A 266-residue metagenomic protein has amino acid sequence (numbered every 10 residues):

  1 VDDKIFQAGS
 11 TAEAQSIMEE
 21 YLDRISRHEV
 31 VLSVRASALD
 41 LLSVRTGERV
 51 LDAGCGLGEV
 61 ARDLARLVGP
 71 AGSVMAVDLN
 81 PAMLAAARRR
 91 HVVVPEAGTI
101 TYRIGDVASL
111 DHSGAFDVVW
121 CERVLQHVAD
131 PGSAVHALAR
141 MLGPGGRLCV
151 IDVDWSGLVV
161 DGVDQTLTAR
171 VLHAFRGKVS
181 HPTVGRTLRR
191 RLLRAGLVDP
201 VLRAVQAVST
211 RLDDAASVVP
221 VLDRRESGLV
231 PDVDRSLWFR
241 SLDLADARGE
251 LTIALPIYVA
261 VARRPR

Functional and structural regions predicted by a protein language model:
V1-E48, E59-D63, L67, M83: Conserved class I S-adenosyl-L-methionine
D2-H28, D199-I253: C-terminal helical/coil "lid" or tail adjacent to the Rossmann-like core of SAM-dependent
H28, R147-D213, S227-P231: Conserved catalytic/acceptor-binding region of the Class I
L51-A53, L57-S109: Class I SAM-dependent methyltransferase SAM/SAH-binding core
S109-V118: A short acidic, Gly/Pro-enriched loop at the edge of an enzyme's catalytic core that lines a small-molecule cofactor
D117-P131: A short SAM/SAH-binding and catalytic strip from SAM-dependent methyltransferases
G132-R147: A short glycine-rich, Lys/Arg-flanked "PGG" loop and its adjoining helix->strand segment in the class I
A195-L197, I257-R266: Core SAM-dependent methyltransferase catalytic element
